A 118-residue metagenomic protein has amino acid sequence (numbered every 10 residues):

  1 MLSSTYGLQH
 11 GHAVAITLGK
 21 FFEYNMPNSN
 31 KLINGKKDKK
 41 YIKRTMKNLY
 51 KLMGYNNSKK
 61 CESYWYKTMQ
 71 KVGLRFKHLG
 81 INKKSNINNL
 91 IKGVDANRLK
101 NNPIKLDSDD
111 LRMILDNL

Functional and structural regions predicted by a protein language model:
S4-N86: Gly/Pro-rich interdomain helix-loop hinge
K83-L118: Short, amphipathic C-terminal "tail helix"
